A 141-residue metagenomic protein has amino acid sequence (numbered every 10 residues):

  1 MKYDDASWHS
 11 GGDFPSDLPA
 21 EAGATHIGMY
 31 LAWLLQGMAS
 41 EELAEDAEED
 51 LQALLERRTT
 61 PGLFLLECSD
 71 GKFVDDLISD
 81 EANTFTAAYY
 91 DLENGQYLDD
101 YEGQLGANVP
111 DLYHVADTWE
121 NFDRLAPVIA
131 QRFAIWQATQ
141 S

Functional and structural regions predicted by a protein language model:
M1, H26, L112, A126-I129: Intrinsically disordered, low-complexity regions enriched in Ser/Pro/Gly/Gln/His and often acidic
M1-F64, C68, L77: N-terminal low-complexity, intrinsically disordered segments
A6-S10, S16, A116-Q137: Polar/charged low-complexity regulatory segments
A39-L43, V74, G95, A138: Intrinsically disordered or highly flexible coil/loop and linker segments, enriched in small and charged/polar residues
L55-L125: Amphipathic protein-protein interaction modules
